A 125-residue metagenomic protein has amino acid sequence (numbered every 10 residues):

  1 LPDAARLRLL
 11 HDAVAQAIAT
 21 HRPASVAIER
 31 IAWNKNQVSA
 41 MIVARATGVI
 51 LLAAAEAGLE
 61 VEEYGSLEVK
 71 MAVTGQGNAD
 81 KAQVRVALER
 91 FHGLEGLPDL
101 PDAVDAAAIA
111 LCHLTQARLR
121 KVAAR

Functional and structural regions predicted by a protein language model:
L1-R125: Phosphate- and other anionic-substrate recognition elements at nucleic-acid/protein interfaces
